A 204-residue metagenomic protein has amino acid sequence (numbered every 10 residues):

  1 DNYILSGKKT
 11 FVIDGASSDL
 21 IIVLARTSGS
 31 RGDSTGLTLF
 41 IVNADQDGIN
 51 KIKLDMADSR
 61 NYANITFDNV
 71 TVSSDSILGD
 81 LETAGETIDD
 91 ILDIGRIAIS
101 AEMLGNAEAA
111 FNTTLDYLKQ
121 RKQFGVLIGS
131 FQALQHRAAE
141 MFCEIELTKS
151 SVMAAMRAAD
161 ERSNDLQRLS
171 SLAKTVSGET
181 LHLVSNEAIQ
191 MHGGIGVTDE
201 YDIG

Functional and structural regions predicted by a protein language model:
D1-I4, A57-S59: Short, ordered beta-strand-loop transition motifs
N2, S6-N50: A short core secondary-structure module
N2-I4, L81, T87-G204: Alpha-helical interface subdomain recognition
G7, F40, I65-F67, A107 (+1 more regions): Residue-level signal for inorganic ion chemistry
I13-S17, G29-S34, D55-R60, D80 (+1 more regions): Solvent-exposed alpha-helices and their adjacent loops that cap or buttress functional pockets in soluble metabolic
S17-D19, T35-G36, D45, R60-T66 (+4 more regions): A generic structural signal for well-ordered coil/turn residues at beta-strand boundaries that shape enzyme active-site
N43-I77: Flexible, small-/acidic-enriched active-site or ligand-binding loops
